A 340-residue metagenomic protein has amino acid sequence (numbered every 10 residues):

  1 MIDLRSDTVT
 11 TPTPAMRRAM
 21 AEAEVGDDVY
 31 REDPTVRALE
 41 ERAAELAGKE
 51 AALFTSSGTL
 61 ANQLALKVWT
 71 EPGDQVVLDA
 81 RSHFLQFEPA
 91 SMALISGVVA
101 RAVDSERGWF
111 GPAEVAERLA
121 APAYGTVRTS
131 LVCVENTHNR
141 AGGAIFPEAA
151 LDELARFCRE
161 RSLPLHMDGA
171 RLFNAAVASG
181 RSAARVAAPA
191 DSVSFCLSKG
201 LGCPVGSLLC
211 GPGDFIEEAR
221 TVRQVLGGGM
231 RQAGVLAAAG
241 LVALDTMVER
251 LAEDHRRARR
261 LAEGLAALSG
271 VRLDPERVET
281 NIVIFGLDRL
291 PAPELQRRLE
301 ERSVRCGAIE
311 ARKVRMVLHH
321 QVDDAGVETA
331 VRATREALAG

Functional and structural regions predicted by a protein language model:
M1-R289, P293-R302, C306-V322, A330-G340: Conserved PLP-enzyme active-site core in the AAT-like
